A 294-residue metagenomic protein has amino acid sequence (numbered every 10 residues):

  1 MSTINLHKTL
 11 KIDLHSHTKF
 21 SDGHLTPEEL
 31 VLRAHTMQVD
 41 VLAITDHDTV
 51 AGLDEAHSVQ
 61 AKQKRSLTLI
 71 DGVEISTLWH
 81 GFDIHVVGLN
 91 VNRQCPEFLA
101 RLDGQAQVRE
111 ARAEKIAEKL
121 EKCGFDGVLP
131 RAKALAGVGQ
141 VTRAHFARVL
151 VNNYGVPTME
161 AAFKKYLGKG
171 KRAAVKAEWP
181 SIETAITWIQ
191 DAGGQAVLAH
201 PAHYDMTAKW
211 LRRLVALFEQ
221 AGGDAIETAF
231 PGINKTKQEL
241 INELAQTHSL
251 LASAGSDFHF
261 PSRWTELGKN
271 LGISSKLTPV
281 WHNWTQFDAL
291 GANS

Functional and structural regions predicted by a protein language model:
M1-F82, K165-K169, P180-S262: An N-terminally biased module of ancient metal coordination in phosphate/nucleic-acid-related enzymes
N5, N90-N92, N152-N153, N234 (+4 more regions): Detector for Asparagine
H47-D54, L78-H85, D103-A111, K122-G127 (+3 more regions): Low-complexity, flexible helical/coil segments
V59-A216, S275-T278, W284-T285: Extended substrate/RNA-proximal surfaces in nucleic-acid metabolism proteins
L214-T228, L267-N293: Structural recognition of alpha->loop->beta junctions
